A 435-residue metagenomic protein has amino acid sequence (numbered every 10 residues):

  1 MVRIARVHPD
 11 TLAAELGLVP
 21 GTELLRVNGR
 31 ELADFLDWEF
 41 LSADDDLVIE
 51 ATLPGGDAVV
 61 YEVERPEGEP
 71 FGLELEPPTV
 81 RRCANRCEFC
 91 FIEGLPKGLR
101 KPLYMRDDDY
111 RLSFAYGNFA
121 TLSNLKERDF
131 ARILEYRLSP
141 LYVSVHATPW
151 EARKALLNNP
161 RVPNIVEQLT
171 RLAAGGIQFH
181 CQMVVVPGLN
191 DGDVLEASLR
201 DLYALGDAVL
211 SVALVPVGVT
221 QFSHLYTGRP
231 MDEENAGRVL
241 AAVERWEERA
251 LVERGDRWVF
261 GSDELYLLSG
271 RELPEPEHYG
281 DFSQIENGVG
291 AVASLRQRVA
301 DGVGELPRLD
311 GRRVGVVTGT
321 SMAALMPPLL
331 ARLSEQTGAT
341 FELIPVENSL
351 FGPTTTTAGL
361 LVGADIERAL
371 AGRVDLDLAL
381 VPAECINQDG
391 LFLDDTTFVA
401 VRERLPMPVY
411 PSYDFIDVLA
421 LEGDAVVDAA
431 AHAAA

Functional and structural regions predicted by a protein language model:
R3, G270-A435: Radical SAM enzyme core and accessory elements
A13, G21-L24, I49-A51, C90: Terminal peptide-recognition signature
E15-A33: Conserved PDZ fold ligand-binding element
R30-W38, D57-V60: Short, Lys/Arg- and Gly-enriched loop/turn segments at beta-strand edges
L36-T52, R65-P66: Short, compositionally biased
D57-A58, R65-A208, G218-W246: Conserved Radical SAM active-site core
P140-Y142, Q178-H180, S211-A213, W258-F260 (+1 more regions): Structural preference for beta-strand elements that scaffold enzyme active sites
R153, L189, V209-N235, E253-E277 (+2 more regions): Flexible glycine/acidic-rich beta-alpha junction loops that bind and position SAM and/or redox cofactors in anaerobic
